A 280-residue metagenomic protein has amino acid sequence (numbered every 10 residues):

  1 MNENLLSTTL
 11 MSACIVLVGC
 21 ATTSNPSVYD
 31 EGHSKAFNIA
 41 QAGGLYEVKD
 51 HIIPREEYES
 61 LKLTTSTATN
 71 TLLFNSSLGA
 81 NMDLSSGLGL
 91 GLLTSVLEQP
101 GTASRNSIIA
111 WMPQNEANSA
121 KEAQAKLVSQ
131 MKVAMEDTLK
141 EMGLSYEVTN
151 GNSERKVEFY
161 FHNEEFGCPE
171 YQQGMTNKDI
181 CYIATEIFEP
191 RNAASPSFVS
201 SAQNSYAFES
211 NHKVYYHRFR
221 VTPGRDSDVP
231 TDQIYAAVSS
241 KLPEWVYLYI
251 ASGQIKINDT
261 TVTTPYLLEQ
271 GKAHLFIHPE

Functional and structural regions predicted by a protein language model:
M1-T23: Sec-dependent bacterial lipoprotein signal peptides
E3-L5, P26, E31, H212 (+1 more regions): Short linear motifs in intrinsically disordered/low-complexity regions
I15, I39-A40, D83-G87: Compositionally biased, low-complexity repeat tracts
V18, S86-L88, N150: Feature targets compositionally biased, intrinsically disordered low-complexity regions with long contiguous runs
V18-Q41: Bacterial Sec signal peptide processing site at the extreme N-terminus
F37-I53: Leu/Val/Ala/Ile-rich N-terminal alpha-helices, chiefly Sec-type signal peptides and the beginnings
D50-S76, E98-E280: Mature extracytoplasmic/lumenal regions of exported proteins
N81-E98: Short, glycine/alanine-rich hydrophobic alpha-helices that insert into or span membranes
